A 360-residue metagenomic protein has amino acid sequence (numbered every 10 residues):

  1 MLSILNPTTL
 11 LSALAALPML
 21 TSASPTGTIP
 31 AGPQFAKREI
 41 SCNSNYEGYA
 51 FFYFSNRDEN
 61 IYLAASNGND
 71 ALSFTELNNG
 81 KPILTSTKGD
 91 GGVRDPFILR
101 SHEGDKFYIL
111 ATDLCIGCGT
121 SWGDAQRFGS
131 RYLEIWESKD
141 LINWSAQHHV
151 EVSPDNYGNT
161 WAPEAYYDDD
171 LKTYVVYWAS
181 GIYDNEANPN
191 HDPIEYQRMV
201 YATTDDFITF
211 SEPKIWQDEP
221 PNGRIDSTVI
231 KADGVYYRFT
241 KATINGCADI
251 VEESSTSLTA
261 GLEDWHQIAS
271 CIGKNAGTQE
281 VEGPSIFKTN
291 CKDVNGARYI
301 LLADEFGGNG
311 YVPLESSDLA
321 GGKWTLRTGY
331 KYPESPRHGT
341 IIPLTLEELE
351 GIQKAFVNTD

Functional and structural regions predicted by a protein language model:
M1-K37: Fungal secretory targeting signals
G27-D360: Carbohydrate-active catalytic/glycan-binding domains of CAZyme proteins, especially the secreted or lumenal ectodomains
